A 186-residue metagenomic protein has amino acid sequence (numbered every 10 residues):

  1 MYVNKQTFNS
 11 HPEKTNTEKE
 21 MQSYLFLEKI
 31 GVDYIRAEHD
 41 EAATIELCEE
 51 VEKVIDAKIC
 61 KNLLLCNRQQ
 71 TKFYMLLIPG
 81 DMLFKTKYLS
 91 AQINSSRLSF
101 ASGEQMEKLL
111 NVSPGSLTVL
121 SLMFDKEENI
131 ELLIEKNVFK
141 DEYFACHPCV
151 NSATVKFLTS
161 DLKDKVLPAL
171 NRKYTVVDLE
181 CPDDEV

Functional and structural regions predicted by a protein language model:
M1-V186: Extended, low-hydrophobicity, polar/charged segments
